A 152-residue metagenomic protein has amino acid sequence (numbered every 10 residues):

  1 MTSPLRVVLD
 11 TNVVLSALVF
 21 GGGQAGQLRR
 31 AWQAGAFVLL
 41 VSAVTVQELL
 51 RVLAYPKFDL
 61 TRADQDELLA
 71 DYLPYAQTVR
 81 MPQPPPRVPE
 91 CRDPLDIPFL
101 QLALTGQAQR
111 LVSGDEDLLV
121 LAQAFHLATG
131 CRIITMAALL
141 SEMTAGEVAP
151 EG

Functional and structural regions predicted by a protein language model:
M1-L5, A149-G152: Intrinsically disordered, low-complexity and often Lys/Arg-enriched segments
V8-L9, V19, A25-P56: PIN/NYN-family metal-dependent endoribonuclease catalytic core
L9-T11, S42, G114-D115, T135: A secondary-structure boundary/capping signal
V14-L15, Q47, L118-V120: Short, active-site-adjacent cap segments at secondary-structure transitions
V44, D66-E90: Acidic catalytic patch
V46-Q47, A54, F58-L73, T135 (+1 more regions): Extended, non-globular alpha-helical segments
P89, G106-R110, E116-G152: Acidic, PIN/NYN-like endoribonuclease modules and their adjacent C-terminal/linker elements
P94-L111: Acidic, metal-associated active-site segment
